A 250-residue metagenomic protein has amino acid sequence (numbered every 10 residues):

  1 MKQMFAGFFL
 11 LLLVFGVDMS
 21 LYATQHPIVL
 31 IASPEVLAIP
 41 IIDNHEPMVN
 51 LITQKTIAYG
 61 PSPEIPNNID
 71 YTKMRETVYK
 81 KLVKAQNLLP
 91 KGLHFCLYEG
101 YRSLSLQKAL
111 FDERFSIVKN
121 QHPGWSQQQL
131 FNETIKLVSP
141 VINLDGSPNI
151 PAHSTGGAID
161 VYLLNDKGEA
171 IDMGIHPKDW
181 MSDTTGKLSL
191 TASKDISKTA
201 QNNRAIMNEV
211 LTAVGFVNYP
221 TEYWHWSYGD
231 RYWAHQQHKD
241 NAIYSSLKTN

Functional and structural regions predicted by a protein language model:
M1-M4: Positively charged n-region of N-terminal signal peptides that target proteins for export
G7-G16: Bacterial N-terminal signal peptides
D18-G100, L104-T221, W233-N250: Extracytoplasmic cell-surface/polysaccharide-interacting catalytic and binding patches
W226-W233: Beta-rich nucleic-acid/ligand-interaction surfaces
